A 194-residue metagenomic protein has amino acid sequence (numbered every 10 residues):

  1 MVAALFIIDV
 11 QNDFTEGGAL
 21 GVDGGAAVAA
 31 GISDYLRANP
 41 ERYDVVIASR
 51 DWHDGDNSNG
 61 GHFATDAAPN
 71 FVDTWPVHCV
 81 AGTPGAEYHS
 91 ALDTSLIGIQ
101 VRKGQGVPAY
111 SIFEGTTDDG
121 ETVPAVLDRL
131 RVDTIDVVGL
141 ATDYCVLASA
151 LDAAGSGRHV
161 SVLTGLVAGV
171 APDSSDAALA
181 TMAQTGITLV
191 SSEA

Functional and structural regions predicted by a protein language model:
M1-L5: Extreme N-terminal starter segment of soluble prokaryotic enzymes
I8, D51, L140-T142, G165: Cofactor-binding loop segments of dinucleotide-utilizing enzymes, especially the Rossmann-like FAD- and NAD(P)+-binding
N12, D54, A168: Short, glycine/acidic-enriched loop or turn micro-motifs at the edges of active sites
G18-G25, E114-T116: Short glycine-enriched, charge-decorated loop/helix-capping segments at active-site entrances that position
A30-T134: Active-site alpha/beta core segments
P76, S90-I99, D173-A194: Structural recognition of alpha->loop->beta junctions
D136-G139, R158-P172: A short glycine-rich beta-strand->turn/loop micro-motif centered on a GG-aromatic cluster
Y144-G155: Histidine-anchored nucleotide/phosphate-binding helix
